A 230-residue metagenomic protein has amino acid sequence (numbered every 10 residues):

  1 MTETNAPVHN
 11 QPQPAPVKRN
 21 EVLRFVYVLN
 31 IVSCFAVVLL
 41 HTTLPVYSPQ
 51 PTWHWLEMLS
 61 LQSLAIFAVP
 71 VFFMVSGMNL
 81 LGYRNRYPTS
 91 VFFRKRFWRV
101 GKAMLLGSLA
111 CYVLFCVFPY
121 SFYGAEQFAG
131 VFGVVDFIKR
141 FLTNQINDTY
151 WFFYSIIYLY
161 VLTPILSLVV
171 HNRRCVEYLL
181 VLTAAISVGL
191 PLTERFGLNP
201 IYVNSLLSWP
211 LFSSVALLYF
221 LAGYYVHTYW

Functional and structural regions predicted by a protein language model:
M1-G189: Membrane-cytosol interface segments of multi-pass membrane proteins, especially ER/Golgi lipid-handling enzymes
V69-G82, Y154-S167, E194-W230: Specific transmembrane alpha-helix
